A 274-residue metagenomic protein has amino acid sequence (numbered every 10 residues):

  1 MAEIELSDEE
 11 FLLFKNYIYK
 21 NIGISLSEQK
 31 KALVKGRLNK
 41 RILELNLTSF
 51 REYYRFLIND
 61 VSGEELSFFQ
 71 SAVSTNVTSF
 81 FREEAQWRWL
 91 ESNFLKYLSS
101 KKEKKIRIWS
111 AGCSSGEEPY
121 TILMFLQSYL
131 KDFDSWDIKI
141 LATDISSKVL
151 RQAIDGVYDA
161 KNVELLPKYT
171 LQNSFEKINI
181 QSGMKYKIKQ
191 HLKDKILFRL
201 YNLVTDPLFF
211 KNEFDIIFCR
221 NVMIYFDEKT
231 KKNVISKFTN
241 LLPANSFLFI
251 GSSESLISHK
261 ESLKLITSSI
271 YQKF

Functional and structural regions predicted by a protein language model:
A2-W109, G251: Conserved AdoMet
F94, L98, L126-L130, V157: Active-site catalytic pocket residues across diverse enzymes, especially alpha/beta-hydrolases
E103-G116, L141: Conserved class I S-adenosyl-L-methionine
S115-F133: Conserved SAM-binding loop of SAM-dependent methyltransferases across substrates and taxa, primarily the Class I
D132, W136-F218, V222-T230, S255-I257: Extended basic-aromatic, gly/pro-enriched interface segments that bind polyanionic ligands
I216, I257-F274: Core SAM-dependent methyltransferase catalytic element
K232-A244: A short glycine-rich, Lys/Arg-flanked "PGG" loop and its adjoining helix->strand segment in the class I
N245-S252: Conserved beta-strand signature within the Rossmann-like core of class I S-adenosyl-L-methionine
